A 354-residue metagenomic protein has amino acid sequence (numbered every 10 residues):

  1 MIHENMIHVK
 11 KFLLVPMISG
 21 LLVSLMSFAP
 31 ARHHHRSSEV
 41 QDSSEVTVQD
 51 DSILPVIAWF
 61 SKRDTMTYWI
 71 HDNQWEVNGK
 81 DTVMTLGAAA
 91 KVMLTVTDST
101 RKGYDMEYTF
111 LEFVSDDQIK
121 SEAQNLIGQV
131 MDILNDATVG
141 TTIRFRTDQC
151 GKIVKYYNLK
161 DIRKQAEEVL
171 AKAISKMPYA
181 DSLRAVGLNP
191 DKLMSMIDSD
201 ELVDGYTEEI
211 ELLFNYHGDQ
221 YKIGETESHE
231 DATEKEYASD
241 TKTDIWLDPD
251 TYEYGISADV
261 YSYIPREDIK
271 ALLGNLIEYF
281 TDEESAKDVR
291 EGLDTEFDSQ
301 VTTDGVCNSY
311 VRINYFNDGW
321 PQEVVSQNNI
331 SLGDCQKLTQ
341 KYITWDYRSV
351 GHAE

Functional and structural regions predicted by a protein language model:
M1-S43: Bacterial Sec-dependent N-terminal signal peptides
H33-E354: Signature of exported/secreted
